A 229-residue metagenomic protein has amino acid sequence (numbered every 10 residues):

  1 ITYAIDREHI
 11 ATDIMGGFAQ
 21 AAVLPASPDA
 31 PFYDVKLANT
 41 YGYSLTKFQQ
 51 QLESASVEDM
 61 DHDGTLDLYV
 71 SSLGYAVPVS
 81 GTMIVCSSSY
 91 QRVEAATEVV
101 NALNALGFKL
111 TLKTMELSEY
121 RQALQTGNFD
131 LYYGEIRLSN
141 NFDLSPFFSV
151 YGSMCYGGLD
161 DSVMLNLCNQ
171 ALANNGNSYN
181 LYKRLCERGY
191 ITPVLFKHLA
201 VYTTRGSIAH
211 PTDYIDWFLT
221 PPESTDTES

Functional and structural regions predicted by a protein language model:
T2-N101, N180, D226: Append "and occasionally in soluble cytosolic enzymes with long acidic Gly/Pro-rich linkers
Y3-E8, D13-G17, Q51-E58, V99-K109 (+5 more regions): Structured segments of extracytoplasmic/periplasmic soluble domains in secreted or envelope-associated proteins
A11-T12, T111-Y120, S145-S207, D226-S229: Extracytoplasmic/peripheral linker and loop segments enriched in polar/acidic and small residues with frequent Thr/Pro
G17, F148-S149, I208-D213: Short secondary-structure boundary/capping segments
A21, Y90-R92, E119-R121, S139-D143 (+1 more regions): Flexible loop/turn segments at secondary-structure boundaries
Q50-E53, T204-S229: Tryptophan-rich aromatic "cage" segments
M83, N104-G152: Periplasmic binding protein-like
V85-S88, E135-R137, K197-H198: Structural motif
